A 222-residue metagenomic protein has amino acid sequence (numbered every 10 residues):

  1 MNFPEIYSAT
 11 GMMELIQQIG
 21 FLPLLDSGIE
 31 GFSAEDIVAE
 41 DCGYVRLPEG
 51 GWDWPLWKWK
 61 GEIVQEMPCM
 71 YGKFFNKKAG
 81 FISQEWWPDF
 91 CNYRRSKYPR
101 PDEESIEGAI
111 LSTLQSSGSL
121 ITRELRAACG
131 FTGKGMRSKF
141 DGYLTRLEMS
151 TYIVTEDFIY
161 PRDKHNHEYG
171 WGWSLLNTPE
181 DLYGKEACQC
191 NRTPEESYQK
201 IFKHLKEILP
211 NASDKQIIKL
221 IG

Functional and structural regions predicted by a protein language model:
M1-G222: Long, low-complexity intrinsically disordered regions
